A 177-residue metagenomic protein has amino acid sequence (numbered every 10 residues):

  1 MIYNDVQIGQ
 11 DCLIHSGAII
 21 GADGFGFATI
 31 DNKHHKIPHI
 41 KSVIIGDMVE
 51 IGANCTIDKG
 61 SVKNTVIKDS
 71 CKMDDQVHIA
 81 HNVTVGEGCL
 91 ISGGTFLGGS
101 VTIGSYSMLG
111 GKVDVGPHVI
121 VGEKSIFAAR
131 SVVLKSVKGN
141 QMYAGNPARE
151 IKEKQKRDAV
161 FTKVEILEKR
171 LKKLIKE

Functional and structural regions predicted by a protein language model:
M1-E150, Q155: Structural signal for interior beta-strand "rungs" in well-ordered beta-sheet cores of soluble enzyme domains
A148-E177: Long, leucine- and charge-enriched amphipathic alpha-helices that form heptad-repeat coiled-coil/leucine-zipper-like
